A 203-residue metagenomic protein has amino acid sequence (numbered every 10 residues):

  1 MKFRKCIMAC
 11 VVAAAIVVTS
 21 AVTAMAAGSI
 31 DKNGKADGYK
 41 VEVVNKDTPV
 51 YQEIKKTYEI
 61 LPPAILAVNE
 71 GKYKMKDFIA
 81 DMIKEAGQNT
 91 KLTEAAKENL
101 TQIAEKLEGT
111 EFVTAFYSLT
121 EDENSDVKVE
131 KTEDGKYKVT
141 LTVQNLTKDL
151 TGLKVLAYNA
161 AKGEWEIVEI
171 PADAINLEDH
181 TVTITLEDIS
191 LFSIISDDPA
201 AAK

Functional and structural regions predicted by a protein language model:
K2, C10, S125, V168-A172 (+1 more regions): Residue-level detector of functional hotspots within protein domains
K2-C6, T19-T114, K128-T147, D198-K203: Feature for mature exported/ectodomain regions
V11-T19: Bacterial N-terminal signal peptides
A115-S125: Short beta-strand elements of extracellular/lumenal beta-sandwich folds
K131-P199: Proteolytic-maturation and junctional protease-sensitive modules
